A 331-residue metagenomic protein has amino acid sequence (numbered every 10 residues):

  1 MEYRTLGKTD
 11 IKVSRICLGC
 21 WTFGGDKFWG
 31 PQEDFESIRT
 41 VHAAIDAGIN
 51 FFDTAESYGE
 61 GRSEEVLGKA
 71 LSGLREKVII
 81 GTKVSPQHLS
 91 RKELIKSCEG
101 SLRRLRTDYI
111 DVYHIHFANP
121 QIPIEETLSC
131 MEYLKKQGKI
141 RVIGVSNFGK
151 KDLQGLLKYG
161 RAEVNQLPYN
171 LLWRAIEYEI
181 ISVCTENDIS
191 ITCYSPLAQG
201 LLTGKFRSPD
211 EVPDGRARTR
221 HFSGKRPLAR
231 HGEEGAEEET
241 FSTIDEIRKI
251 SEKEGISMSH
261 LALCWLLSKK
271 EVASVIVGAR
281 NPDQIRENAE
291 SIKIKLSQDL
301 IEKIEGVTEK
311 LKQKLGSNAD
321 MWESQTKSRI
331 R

Functional and structural regions predicted by a protein language model:
M1, D210-K249, K253, S268-A273 (+2 more regions): Terminal-tail/helix-coil boundary detector
M1-V78: N-terminal binding-site loop/beta-alpha segment at the start of enzyme catalytic domains that lines or forms
L6, L18, S37, A44 (+14 more regions): Conserved, mostly hydrophobic/aromatic
I11-I16, G48-F51, L74-V78, T107-D111 (+5 more regions): Short, well-ordered coil/turn segments that N-cap beta-strands
T22, E56-Y58, V84-H88, H116-N119 (+4 more regions): Active-site-proximal loop/turn and secondary-structure-junction residues that shape catalytic pockets, frequently
F23-F35, K83-I95, N119: Active-site mouth loops of central-metabolism enzymes
H42, H88-E179, S190: Glycine/proline-rich, positively charged, aromatic-decorated active-site loop/lid region on the catalytic face
I176-R220: Aromatic-lined glycan-binding groove of carbohydrate-active enzymes
